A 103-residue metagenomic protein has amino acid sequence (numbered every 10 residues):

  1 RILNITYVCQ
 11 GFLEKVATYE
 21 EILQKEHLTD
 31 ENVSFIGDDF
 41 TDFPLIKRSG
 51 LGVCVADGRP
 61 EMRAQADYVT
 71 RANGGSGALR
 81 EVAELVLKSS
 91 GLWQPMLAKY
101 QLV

Functional and structural regions predicted by a protein language model:
I2-L3, C9, V16-V103: Mg2+-dependent phosphoryl-transfer enzymes with acidic/Ser/Thr/Gly-rich catalytic loops
